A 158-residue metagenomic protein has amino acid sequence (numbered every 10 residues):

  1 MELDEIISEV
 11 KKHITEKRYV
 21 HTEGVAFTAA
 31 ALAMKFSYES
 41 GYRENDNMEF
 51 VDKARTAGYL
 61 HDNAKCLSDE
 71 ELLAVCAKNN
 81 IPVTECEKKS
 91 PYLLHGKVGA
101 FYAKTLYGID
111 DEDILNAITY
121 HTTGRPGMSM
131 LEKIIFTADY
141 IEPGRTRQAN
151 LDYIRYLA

Functional and structural regions predicted by a protein language model:
S8-I14, Y38, N47-A158: Divalent metal-dependent catalytic cores for phosphoryl transfer on phosphate-bearing substrates
